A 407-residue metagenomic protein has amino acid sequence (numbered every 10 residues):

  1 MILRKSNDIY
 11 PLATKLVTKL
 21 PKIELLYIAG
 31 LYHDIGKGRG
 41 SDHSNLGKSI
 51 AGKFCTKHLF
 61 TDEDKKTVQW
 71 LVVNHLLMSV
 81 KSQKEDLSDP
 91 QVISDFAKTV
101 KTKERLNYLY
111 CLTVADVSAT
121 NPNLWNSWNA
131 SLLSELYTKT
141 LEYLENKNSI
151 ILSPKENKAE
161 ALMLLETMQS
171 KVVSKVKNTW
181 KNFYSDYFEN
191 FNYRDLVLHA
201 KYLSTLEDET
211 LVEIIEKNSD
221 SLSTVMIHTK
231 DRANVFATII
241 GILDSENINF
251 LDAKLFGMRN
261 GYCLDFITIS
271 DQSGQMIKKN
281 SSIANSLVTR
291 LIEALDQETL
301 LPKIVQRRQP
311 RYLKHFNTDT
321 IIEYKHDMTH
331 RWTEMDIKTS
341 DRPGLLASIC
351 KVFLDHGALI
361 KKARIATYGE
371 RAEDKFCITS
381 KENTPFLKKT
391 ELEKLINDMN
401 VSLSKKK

Functional and structural regions predicted by a protein language model:
M1-S44, S49, L59: Acidic/His-rich, divalent-metal-binding segments that scaffold phosphate/diphosphate chemistry
S6, C55, D62-K65, V80 (+2 more regions): Conserved catalytic alpha/beta cores of large enzymes that bind or transform nucleotide phosphates and polynucleotides
N7-K19, Y32, G52-K53, P90-A97 (+1 more regions): Flexible, glycine/threonine-enriched loop-and-boundary segments that flank and lead into catalytic domains of large
D8-T14, T61-W70, R259-N260: Short, glycine/acidic-rich hinge or "gate" loops at secondary-structure transitions that mediate conformational
A29-Y32, G36, K48-T56, Q69 (+5 more regions): Short, well-ordered alpha-helical packing segments
D42-K66, I267, F376: Divalent-cation-assisted or electrostatically stabilized phosphate/pyrophosphate-binding catalytic cores
T56-V114: Acidic/histidine-rich catalytic neighborhood
Q91, D95-K407: Regulatory modules associated with amino-acid/nitrogen control
